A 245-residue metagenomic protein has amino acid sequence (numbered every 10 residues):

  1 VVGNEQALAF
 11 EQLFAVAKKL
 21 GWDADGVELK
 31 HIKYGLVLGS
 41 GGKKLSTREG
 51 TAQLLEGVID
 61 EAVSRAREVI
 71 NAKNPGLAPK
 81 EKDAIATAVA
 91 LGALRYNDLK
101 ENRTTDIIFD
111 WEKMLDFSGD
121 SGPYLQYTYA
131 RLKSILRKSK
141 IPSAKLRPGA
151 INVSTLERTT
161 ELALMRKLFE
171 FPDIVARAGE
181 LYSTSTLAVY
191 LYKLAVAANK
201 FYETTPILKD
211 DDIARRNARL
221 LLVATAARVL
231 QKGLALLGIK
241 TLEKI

Functional and structural regions predicted by a protein language model:
V1-I245: Non-catalytic interaction-recognition regions
